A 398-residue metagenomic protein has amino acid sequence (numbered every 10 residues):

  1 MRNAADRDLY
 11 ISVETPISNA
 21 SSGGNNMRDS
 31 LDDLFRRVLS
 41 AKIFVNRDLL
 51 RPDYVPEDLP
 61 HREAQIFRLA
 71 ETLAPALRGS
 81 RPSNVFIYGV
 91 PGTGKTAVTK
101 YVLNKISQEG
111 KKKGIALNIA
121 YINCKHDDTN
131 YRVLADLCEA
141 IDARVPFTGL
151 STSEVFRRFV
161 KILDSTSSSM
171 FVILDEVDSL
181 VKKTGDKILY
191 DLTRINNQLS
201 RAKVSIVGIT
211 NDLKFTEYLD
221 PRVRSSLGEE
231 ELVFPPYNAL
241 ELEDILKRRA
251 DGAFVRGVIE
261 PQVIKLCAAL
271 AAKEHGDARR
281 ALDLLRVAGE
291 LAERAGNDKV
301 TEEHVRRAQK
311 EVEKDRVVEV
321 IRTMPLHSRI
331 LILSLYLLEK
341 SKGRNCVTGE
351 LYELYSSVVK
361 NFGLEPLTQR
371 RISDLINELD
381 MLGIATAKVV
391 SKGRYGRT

Functional and structural regions predicted by a protein language model:
R2-R81: A short, basic N-terminal segment
R28-F44, R51, P82, K125-I245 (+5 more regions): Mid-core helix/loop region of P-loop NTP-binding domains shared across ATPases and GTPases
R81-Y101: Walker A/P-loop nucleotide-binding motif
E109-K125: Conserved catalytic segments around the Walker B and adjacent sensor/switch elements of P-loop NTPase domains
A272-A278, R286-K299, E339-S341, K360 (+1 more regions): AAA+ ATPase "lid" subdomain C-terminal helix
A292-E313: Conserved C-terminal helix/linker of AAA+ ATPases
K314-N345: Short alpha-helical segments that sit at the start of domains
K342-T398: Terminal-proximal interaction/regulatory segments of ATP-powered molecular machines
